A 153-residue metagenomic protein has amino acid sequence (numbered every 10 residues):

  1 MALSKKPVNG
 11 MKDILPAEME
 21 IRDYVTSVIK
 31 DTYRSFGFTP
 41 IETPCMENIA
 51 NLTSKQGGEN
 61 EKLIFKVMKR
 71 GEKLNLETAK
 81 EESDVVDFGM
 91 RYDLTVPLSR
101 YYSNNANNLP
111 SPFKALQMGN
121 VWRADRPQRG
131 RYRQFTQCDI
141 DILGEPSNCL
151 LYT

Functional and structural regions predicted by a protein language model:
M1-L151: TRNA-recognition modules of translation machinery and tRNA-sensing kinases, especially anticodon-binding
